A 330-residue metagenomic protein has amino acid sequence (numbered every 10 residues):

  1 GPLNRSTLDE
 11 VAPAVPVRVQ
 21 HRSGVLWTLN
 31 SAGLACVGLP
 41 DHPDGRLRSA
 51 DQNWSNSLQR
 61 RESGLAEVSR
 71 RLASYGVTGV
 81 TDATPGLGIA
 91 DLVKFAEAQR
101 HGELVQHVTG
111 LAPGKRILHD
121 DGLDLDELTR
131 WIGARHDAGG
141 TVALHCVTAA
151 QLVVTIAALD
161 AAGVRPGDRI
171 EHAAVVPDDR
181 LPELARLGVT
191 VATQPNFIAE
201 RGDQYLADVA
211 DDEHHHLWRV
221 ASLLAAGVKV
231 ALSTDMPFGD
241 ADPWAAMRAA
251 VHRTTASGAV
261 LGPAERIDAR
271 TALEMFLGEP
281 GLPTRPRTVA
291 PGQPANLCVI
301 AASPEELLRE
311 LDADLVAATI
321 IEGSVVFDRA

Functional and structural regions predicted by a protein language model:
G1-V147, Q151, A256, V260 (+3 more regions): Divalent metal-binding segments
P13-V15, P43, G102-Q106, R165 (+3 more regions): Short coil/turn connectors at secondary-structure junctions
V37-G38, G163, D179-R180, L308 (+1 more regions): Activation segment
H136-A143, A150-D168, H172-A173, D178 (+3 more regions): His/Asp/Glu-enriched, well-ordered alpha-helical/loop segment that forms or immediately abuts the divalent-metal
P304-E310: Short, Lys/Arg- and Gly-enriched loop/turn segments at beta-strand edges
E310-T319: Short, compositionally biased
